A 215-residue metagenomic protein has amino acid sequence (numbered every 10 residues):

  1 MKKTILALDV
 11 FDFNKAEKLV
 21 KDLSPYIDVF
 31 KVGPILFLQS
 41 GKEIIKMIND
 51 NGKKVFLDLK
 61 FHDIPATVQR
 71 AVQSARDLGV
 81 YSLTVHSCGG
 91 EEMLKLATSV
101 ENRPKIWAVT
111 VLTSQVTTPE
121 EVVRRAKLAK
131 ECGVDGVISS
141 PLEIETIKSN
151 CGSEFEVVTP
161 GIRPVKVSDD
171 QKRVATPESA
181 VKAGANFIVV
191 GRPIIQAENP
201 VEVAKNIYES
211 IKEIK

Functional and structural regions predicted by a protein language model:
M1-D22, Y26: N-terminal glycine-rich anion-binding loop in soluble enzyme alpha/beta folds
I5, K31, F56, Y81-T84 (+3 more regions): Conserved beta-strand positions in the central sheet of alpha/beta enzyme cores
L6, F30, K60, L83 (+5 more regions): Conserved, mostly hydrophobic/aromatic
L19, A66-A75, M93, S168-N186 (+1 more regions): Catalytic cores of alpha/beta
P25, N51, L78, C132 (+1 more regions): Structural motif
D63-V158, I162-V167: Conserved anion-binding
L78-V80, T84-M93, E143, P164 (+1 more regions): Glycine-rich phosphate-binding active-site loops on the catalytic face of alpha/beta enzymes
